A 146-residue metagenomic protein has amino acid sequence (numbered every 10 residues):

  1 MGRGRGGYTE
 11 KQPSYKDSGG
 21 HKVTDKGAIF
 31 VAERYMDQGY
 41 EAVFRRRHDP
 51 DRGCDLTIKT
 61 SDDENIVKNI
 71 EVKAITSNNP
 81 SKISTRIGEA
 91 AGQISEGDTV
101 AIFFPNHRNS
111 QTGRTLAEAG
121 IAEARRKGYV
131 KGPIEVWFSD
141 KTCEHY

Functional and structural regions predicted by a protein language model:
G2-C54, K68, V72-Y146: Charged, structured surface patches that assemble and position nucleic-acid processing machinery
L56-D63: Active-site beta-strand termini and strand-to-loop segments that position acidic
